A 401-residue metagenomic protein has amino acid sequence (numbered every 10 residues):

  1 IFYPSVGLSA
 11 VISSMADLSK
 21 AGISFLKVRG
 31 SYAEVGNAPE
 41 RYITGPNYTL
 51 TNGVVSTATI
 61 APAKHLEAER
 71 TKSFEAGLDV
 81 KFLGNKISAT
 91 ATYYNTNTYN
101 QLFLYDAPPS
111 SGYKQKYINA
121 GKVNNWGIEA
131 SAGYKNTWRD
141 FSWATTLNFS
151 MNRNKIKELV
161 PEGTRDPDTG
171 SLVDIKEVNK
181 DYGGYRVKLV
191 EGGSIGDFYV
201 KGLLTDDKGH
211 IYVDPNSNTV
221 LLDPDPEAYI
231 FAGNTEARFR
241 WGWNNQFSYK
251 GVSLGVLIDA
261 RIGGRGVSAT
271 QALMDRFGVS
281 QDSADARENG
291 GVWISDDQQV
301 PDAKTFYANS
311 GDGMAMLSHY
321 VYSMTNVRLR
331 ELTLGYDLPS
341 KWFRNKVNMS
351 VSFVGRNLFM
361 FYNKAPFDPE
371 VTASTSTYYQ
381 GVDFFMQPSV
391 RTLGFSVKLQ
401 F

Functional and structural regions predicted by a protein language model:
I1-D181, M316, V321-F401: Extracellular/periplasmic, surface-exposed regions of secreted and cell-surface proteins
P46, Y93-N95, D259-I262, Q271-A272: A short beta-strand motif that forms part of the nucleic acid-binding face of small beta-barrel RNA-binding folds
N52-V54, F103-D106, S217-D223, D302-G311 (+1 more regions): Active-site-adjacent bridging/hinge elements
I118, T137-T235, S283, S295 (+1 more regions): Conserved small-residue
T146, I156, E227, A237-G251 (+1 more regions): Conserved SET/PR-domain catalytic core that frames the SAM/AdoMet-binding pocket
P226-A228, F239-R240, V252, D312-Y320: Short, flexible active-site loops
A232-S268: Glycine-rich, aromatic-lined ligand/substrate-binding cores of catalytic and carbohydrate-binding domains
R261-S350, V354-R356: Extracytoplasmic gating/loop element in the C-terminal half of outer-membrane beta-barrel translocons and assembly
